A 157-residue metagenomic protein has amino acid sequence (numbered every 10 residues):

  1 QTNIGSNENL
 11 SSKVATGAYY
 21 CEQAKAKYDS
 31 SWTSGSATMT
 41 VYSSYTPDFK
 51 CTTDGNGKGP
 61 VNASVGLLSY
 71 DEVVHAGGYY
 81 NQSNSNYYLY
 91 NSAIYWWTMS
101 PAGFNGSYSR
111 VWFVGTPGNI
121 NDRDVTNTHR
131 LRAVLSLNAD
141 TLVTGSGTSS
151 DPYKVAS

Functional and structural regions predicted by a protein language model:
Q1-S157: Collagenous Gly-X-Y triple-helix signature in extracellular proteins
